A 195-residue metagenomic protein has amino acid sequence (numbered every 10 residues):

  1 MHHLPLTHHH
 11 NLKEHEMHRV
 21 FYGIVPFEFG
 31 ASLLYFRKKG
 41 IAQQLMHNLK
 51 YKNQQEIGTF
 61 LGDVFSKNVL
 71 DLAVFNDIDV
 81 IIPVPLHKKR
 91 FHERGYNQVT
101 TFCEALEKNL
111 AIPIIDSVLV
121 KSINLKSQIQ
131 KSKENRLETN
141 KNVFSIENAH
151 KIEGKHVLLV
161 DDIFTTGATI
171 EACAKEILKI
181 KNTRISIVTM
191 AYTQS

Functional and structural regions predicted by a protein language model:
M1-S195: Glycine-rich phosphate/pyrophosphate-handling loop used in enzymes and phosphotransfer proteins
